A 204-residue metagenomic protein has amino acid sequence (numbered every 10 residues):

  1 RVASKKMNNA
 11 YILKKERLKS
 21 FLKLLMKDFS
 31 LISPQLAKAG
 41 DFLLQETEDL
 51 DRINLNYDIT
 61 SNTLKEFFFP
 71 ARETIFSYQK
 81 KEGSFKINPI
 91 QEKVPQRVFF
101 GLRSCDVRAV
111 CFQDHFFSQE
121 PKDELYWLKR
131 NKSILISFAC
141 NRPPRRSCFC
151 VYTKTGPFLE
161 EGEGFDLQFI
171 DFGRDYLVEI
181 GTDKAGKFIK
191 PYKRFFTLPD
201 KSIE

Functional and structural regions predicted by a protein language model:
K5-E204: Iron-sulfur-associated redox domains of electron-transfer enzymes in respiratory and anaerobic energy metabolism
